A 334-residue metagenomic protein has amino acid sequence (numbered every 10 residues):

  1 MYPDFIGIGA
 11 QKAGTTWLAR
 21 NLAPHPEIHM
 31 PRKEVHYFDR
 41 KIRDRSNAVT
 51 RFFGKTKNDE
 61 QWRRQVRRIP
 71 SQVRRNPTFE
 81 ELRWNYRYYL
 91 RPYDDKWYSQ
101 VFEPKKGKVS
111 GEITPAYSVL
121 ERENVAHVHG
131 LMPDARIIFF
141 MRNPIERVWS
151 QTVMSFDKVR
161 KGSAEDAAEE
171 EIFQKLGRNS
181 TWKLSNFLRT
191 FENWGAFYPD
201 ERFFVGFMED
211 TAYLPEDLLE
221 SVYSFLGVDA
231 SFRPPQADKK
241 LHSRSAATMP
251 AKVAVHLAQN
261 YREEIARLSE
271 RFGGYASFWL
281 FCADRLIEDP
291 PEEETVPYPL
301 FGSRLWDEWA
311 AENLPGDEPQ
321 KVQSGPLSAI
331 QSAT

Functional and structural regions predicted by a protein language model:
M1-K96, Q100-K108, I113-T114, L131 (+7 more regions): PAPS-dependent sulfotransferase catalytic core
G14-T15, Y98, G111, V128 (+6 more regions): Generic structural signal for small/hydrophobic residues in well-ordered secondary structure, especially within
K33, R40-K41, R142-I145, E192-F301: The conserved 3'-phosphoadenosine-5'-phosphosulfate
E81-Y86, E112-Y117, E169-K183, D210 (+1 more regions): Surface-exposed cleft-lining segments at the edges of enzyme active sites
Y89-E103, S155-V228, A258-Q259: PAPS-dependent sulfotransferase catalytic domain
L120-I138: ATP-dependent NMP and nucleoside kinases share a basic, alpha-helical "lid"
M132, I137-S155, K175, H242-A246: N-terminal hydrophobic signal/anchor transmembrane helix of membrane proteins
K321-T334: Long, low-complexity, intrinsically disordered segments
